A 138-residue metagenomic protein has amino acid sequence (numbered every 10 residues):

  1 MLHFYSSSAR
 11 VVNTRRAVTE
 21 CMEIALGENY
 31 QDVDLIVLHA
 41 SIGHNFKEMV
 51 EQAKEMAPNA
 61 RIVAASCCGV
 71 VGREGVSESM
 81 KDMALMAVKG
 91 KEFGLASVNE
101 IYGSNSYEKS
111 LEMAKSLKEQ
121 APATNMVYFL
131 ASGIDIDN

Functional and structural regions predicted by a protein language model:
M1-N138: Cofactor- and metal-binding active-site motifs of prokaryotic enzymes that mediate redox/radical or nucleophilic
